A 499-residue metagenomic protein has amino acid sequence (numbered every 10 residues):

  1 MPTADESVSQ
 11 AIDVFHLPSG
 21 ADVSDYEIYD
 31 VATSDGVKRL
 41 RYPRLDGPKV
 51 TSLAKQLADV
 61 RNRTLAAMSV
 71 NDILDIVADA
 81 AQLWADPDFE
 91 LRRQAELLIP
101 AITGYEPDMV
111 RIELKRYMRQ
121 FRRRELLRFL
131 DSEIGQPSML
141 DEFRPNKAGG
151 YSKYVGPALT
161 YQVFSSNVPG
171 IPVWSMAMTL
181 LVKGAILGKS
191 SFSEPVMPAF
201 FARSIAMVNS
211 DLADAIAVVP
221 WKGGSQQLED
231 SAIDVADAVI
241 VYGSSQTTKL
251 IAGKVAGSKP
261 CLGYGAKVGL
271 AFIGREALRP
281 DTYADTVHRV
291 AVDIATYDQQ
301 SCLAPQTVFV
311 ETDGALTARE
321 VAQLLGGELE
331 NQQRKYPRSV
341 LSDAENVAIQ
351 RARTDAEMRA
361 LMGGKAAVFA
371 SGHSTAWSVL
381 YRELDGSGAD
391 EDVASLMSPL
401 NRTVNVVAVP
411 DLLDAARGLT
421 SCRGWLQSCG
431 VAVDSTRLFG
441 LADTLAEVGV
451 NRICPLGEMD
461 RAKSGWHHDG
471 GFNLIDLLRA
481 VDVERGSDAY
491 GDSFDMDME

Functional and structural regions predicted by a protein language model:
M1-V155: N-terminal Rossmann-like NAD(P)+-binding subdomain of aldehyde/semialdehyde dehydrogenases
L53, D281-A291, A318-G327, L438: Well-ordered, non-membrane alpha-helical segments in soluble/globular domains
L126-V208: Conserved small-residue-rich beta-alpha loop and adjacent elements that most often cradle the phosphate/pyrophosphate
D131, R144-Y161, W221-V235, Y381-N401: Donor nucleotide-activated moiety binding/catalytic core segment of transferases that use nucleotide-activated donors
P172, T247-K249, R437-F439: Short, well-ordered alpha-helical microsegments
N209-T312, W466-E499: Conserved NAD(P)+-binding/catalytic subdomain of aldehyde/semialdehyde dehydrogenases
D298-P305, F309-Q427, F439-G440, L445-A446 (+1 more regions): NAD(P)-dependent aldehyde/semialdehyde dehydrogenase
